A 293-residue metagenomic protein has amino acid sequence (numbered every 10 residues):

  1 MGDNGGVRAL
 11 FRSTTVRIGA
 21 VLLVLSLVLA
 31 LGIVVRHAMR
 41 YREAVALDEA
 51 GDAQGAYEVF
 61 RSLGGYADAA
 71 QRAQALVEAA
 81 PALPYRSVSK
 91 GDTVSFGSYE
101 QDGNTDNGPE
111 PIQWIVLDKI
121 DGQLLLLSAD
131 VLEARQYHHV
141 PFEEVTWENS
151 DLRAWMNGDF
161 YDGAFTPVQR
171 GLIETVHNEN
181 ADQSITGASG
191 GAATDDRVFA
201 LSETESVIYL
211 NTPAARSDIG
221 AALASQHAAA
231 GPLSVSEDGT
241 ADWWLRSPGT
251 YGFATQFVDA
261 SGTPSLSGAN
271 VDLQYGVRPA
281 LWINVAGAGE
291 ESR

Functional and structural regions predicted by a protein language model:
G5-V24: N-terminal Sec-pathway targeting helices
L25-V35: Hydrophobic alpha-helical membrane-insertion segments, chiefly the h-region of N-terminal signal peptides
H37-D48: Alpha-helical tetratricopeptide repeat
M39, L63, A75-A80: TPR/TPR-like alpha-solenoid repeats
A46-E49, Q74, E78: Specific register positions within alpha-helical solenoid repeats of the TPR/Sel1-like families, i.e., one
E78-R293: Collagenous Gly-X-Y triple-helix signature in extracellular proteins
